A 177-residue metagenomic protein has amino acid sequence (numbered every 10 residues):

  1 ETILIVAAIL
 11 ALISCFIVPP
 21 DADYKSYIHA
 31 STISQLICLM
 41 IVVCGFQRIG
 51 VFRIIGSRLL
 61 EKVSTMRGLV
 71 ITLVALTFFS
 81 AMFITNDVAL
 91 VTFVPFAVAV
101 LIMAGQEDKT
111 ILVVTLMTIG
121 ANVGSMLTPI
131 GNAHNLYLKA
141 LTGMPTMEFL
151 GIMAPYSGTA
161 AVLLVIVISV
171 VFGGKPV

Functional and structural regions predicted by a protein language model:
E1-I5, T110-I111: Membrane-interfacial loop-to-transmembrane alpha-helix junctions, especially the N-terminal start
T2, D21-T32, T146-Y156: Interfacial loop-to-helix junctions that mark the boundaries of transmembrane helices in multi-pass membrane
I5-I17, L39-C44, L76-F78, A121 (+1 more regions): Hydrophobic core segments of alpha-helical transmembrane domains in multi-pass membrane transport and ion-translocation
I5-V6, I33-S34, R67-A75, A89 (+3 more regions): Hydrophobic alpha-helical transmembrane segments
L10-D21, N132-T142: Membrane-embedded alpha-helical segments in integral membrane proteins
P19, D23-E107: Membrane-embedded alpha-helical segments and adjacent helix-loop junctions characteristic of multi-pass solute
A81-V91, I111-T142, L164-V170: Alpha-helical transmembrane segments and, especially, the helix-loop junctions at the ends of these helices
D108-I111, T115, M147-V177: Juxtamembrane and boundary regions of transmembrane helices in multi-pass small-molecule transporters and channels
